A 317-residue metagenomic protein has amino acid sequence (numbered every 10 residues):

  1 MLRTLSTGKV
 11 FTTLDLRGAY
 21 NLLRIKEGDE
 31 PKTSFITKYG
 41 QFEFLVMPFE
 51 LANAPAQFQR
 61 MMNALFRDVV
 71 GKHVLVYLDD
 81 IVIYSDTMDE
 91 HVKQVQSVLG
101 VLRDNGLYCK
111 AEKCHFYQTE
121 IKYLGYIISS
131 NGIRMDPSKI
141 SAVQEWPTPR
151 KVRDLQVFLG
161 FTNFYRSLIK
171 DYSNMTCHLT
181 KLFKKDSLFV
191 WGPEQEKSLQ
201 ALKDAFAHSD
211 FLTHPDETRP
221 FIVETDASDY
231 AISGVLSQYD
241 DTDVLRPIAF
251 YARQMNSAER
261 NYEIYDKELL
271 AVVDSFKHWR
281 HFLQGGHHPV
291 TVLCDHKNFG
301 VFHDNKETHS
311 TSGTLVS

Functional and structural regions predicted by a protein language model:
M1, D15, F35, E50 (+15 more regions): Mobile genetic element proteins and their domesticated derivatives, centered on retroelements and DNA transposons
R3-T7, T13-M47, L51-R67, G71 (+5 more regions): Reverse-transcriptase-like RNA-dependent polymerase core
G40-Q57, S187, T242-L270, D274 (+1 more regions): A short, polar/acidic, helix/strand-boundary loop motif
N53, K72, Y77, R103 (+2 more regions): C-terminal reverse transcriptase regions that engage the nucleic-acid substrate
A54-F58, M62, V74, H91-V95 (+4 more regions): Hydrophobic (often cysteine-bearing) scaffold residues that line and stabilize catalytic clefts of nucleotide/cofactor
P55-K93, S97, K277-T291: Active-site palm subdomain of RNA-directed nucleic acid polymerases
V157, N163, N261-S317: RNase H-like nuclease module associated with reverse transcription
G160, K185-L270: Divalent metal-binding acidic/histidine catalytic loops
